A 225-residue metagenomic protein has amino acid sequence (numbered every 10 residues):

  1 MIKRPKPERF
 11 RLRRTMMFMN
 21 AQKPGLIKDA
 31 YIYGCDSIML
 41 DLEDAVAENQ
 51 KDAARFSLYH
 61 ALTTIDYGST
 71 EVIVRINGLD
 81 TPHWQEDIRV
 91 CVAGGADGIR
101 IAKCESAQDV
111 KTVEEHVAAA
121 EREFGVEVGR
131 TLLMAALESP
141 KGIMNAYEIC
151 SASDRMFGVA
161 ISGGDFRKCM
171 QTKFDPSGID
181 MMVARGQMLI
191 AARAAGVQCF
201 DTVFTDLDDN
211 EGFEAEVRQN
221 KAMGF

Functional and structural regions predicted by a protein language model:
M1-F225: Expand to "…catalyze enediolate/carbanion chemistry for C-C bond making/breaking, isomerization, decarboxylation
